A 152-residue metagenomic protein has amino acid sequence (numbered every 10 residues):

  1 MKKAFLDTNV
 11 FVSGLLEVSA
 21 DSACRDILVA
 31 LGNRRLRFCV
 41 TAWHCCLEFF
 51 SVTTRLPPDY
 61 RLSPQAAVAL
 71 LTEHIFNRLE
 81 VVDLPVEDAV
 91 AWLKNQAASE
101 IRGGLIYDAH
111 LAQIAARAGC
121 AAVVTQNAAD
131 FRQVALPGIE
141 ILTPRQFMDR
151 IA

Functional and structural regions predicted by a protein language model:
M1-T41, L56-A69: Short, well-structured N-terminal submotif of metal-dependent ribonuclease cores
K3, A109-A152: Acidic, PIN/NYN-like endoribonuclease modules and their adjacent C-terminal/linker elements
S13-L15, V52, V134, R150-I151: Residues that scaffold the ATP/ADP-binding catalytic core of kinase and kinase-like folds
G14, L31-R34, V52, L56 (+2 more regions): Alpha-helix C-capping/helix-to-loop hinge sites
W43, P85, R145: Residues at the C-termini of beta-strands that transition into short coil/loop
E80-A128: Active-site neighborhoods of divalent-metal-dependent phosphate/nucleic-acid chemistry enzymes
